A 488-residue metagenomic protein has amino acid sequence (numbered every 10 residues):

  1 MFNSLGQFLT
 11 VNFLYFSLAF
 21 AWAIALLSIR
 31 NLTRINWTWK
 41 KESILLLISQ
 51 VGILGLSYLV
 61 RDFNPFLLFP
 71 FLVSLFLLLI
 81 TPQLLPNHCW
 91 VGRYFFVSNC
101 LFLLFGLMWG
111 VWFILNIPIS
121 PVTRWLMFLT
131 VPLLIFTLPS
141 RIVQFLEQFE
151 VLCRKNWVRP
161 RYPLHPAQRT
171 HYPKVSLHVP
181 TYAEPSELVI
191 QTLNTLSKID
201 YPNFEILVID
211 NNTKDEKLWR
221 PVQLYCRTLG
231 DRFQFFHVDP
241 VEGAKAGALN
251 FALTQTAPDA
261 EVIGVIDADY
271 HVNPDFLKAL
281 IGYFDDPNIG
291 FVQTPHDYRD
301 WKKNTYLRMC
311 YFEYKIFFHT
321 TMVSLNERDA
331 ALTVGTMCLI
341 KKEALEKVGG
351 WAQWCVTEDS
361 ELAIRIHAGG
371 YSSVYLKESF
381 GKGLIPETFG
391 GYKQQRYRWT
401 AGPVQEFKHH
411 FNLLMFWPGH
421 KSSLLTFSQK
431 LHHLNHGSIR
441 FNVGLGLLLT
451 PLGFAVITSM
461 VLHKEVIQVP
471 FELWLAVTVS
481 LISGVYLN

Functional and structural regions predicted by a protein language model:
M1-R169, N435-V466, L481-N488: N-terminal membrane-anchoring/stem segments of glycan-assembly enzymes
K174-S176, E205, E361: Cell-envelope/extracellular polymer assembly enzymes that use nucleotide-activated donors
Q191, K377-G391: Active-site donor/metal-binding and catalytic loop motifs of nucleotide-sugar-dependent glycosylation enzymes
L193-N203: Short, acidic, metal-binding catalytic loop of nucleotide-sugar glycosyltransferases
P202, D210-V222, D239-E242: A conserved acidic beta->alpha catalytic loop
L224-E261, P274-V356, H367-A368, F389-S438: Long helical/loop segments within the catalytic core of UDP-sugar-dependent glycosyltransferases, especially the large
I266-H271, W354: The conserved acidic donor/metal-binding loop of glycosyltransferases
W354, A363-G381: Catalytic donor-sugar/metal-binding loop of nucleotide-sugar-dependent glycosyltransferases
